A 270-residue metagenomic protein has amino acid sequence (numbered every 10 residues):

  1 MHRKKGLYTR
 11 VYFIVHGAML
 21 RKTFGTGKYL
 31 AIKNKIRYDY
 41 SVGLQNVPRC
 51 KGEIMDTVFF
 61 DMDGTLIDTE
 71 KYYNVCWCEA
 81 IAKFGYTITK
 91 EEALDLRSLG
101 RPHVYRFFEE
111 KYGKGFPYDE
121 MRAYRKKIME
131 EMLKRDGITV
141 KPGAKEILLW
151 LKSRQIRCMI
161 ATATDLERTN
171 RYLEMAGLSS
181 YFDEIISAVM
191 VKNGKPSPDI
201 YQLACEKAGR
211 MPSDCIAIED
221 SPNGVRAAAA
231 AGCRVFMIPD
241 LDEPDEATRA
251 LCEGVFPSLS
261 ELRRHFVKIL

Functional and structural regions predicted by a protein language model:
R3, T9, G17, D39-V42 (+1 more regions): Short hydrophobic alpha-helical segments enriched in small aliphatic residues
T9, A18, T23-T26, A31: Ala/Thr-enriched low-complexity intrinsically disordered regions
I32-I54: Short, Lys/Arg-enriched N-terminal segments with co-localized hydrophobic residues within the first ~10-30 amino acids
G43, I54-D56, L149-K152, D165-L270: Asp-based, Mg2+/Mn2+-dependent phosphohydrolase catalytic module
D56-R154, E167: N-terminal helical cap/lid subdomain that shapes the substrate entry/recognition surface in HAD-like hydrolases
L66, V140, C158-A161, N193 (+1 more regions): Conserved SAM-binding loop
T87, R157, R234: Residue-level detector of anion-binding/catalytic polar loops
